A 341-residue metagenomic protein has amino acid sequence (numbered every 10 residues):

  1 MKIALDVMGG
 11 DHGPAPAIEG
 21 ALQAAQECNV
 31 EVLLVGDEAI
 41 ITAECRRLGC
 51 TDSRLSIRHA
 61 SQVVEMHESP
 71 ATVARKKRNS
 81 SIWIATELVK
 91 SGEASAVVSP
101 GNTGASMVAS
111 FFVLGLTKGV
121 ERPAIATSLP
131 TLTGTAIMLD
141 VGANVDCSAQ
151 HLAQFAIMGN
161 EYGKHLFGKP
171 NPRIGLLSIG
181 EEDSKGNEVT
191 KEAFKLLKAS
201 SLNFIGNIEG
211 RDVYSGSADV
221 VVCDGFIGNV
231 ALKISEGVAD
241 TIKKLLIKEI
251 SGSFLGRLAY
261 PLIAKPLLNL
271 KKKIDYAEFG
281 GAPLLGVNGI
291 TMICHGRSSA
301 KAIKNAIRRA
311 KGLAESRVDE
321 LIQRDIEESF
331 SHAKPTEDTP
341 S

Functional and structural regions predicted by a protein language model:
M1-T42: N-terminal phosphate-binding or glycine-rich loops at protein starts, especially the Walker A/P-loop of NTPases
L5-A15, A74, A143-A153, I293-A300: Short, glycine-rich nucleotide/cofactor-binding loops
D6, V35-G36, R58, S99-G101 (+6 more regions): Short beta-strand segments
G13-A17, R78-G92, A96-S110, E121-A126 (+6 more regions): Short glycine/serine/threonine-rich phosphate/pyrophosphate-binding segments that cradle anionic phosphate groups
A15-P16, C28-L33, E38-A39, L48 (+3 more regions): Glycine-rich phosphate/diphosphate-binding loop of Rossmann-like nucleotide-binding domains
C50-A94: Phosphate/nucleotide-donor binding subsite
F111-A124, P130-M138, S217-V221, G225-P335: Glycine-rich phosphate/nucleotide-binding loop
